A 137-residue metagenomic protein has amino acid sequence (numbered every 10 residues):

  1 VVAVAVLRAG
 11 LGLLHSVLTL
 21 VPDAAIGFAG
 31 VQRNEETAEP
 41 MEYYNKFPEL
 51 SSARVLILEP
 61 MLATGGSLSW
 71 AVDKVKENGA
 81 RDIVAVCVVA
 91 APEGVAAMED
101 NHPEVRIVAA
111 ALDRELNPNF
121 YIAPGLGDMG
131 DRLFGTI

Functional and structural regions predicted by a protein language model:
V1-I137: PRPP-associated nucleotide enzymes
